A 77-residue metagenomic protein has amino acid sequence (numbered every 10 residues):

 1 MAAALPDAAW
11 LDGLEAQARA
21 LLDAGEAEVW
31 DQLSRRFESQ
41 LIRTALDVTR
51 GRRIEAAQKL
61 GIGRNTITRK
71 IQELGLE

Functional and structural regions predicted by a protein language model:
A2-E77: Bacterial C-terminal helix-turn-helix
